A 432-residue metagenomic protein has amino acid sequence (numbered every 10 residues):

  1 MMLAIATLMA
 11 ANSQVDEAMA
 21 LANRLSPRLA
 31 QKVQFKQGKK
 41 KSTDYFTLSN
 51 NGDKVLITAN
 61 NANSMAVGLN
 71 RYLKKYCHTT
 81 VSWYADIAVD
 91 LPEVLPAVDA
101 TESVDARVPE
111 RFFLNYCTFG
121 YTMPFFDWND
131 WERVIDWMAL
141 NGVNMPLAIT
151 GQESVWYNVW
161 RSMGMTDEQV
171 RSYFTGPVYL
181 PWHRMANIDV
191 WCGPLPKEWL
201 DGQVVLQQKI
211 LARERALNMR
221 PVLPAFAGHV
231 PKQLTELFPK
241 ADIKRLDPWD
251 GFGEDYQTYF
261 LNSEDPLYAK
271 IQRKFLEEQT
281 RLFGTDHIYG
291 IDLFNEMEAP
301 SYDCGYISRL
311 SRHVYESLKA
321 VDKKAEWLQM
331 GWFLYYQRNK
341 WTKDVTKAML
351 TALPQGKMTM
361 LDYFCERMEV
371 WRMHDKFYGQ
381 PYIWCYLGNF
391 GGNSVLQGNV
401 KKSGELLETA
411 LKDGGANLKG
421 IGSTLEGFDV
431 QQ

Functional and structural regions predicted by a protein language model:
M1-S13: Bacterial Sec-dependent N-terminal signal peptides
A11-V108: Contiguous, structured surface segment used for ligand recognition
Q14-A18, M65-L69, D130-V134, A139 (+4 more regions): Stable alpha-helical elements in mature extracytoplasmic
V15, T58, A62, A106 (+4 more regions): Solvent-exposed, acidic/flexible segments
A30, T80, D86-L95, L114-T118 (+2 more regions): Catalytic-core regions of glycoside hydrolase
N51, N60-S64, C77, E132 (+2 more regions): Short, solvent-exposed loop/edge-beta patches enriched in aromatic
K54-A59, G120-F125, K197, Y302: Second-shell loop/turn segments in exported
V108-G151: N-terminal structural segment of carbohydrate-active enzymes
